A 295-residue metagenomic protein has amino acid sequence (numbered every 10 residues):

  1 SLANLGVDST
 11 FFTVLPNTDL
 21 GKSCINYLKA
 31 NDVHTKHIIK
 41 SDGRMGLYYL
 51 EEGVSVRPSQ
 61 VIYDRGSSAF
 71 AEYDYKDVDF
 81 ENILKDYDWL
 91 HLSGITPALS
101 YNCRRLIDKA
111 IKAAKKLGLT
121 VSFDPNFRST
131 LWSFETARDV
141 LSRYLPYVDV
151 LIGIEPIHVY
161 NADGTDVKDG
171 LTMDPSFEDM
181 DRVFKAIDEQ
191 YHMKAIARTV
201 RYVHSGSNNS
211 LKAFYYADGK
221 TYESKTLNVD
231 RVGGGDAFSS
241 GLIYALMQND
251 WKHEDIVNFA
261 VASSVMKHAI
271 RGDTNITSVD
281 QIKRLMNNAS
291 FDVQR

Functional and structural regions predicted by a protein language model:
S1-D8, A245-N249: Alpha-helix C-terminal capping segments
L2, I154, G235: Short, conserved phosphate/pyrophosphate- and ester-handling motifs at nucleotide-, phospho-/glycolipid
A3, K29, K112-K116, L145: Anion (oxyanion) recognition and catalysis
D8-I95, I282-R295: Conserved N-terminal subdomain of the carbohydrate kinase-like
G66, I95, N126-T130, P156 (+1 more regions): Active-site beta-loop-alpha junctions enriched in small/polar residues
L117, L131-A217: Conserved phosphate/ATP/ADP-binding segment of small-molecule kinases
G118-P125: Short beta-strand/loop segments at the ligand-binding rim of alpha/beta enzyme cores
Y222-N288, D292-R295: Conserved post-catalytic alpha-helical subdomain immediately downstream of the catalytic base and nucleotide-binding
